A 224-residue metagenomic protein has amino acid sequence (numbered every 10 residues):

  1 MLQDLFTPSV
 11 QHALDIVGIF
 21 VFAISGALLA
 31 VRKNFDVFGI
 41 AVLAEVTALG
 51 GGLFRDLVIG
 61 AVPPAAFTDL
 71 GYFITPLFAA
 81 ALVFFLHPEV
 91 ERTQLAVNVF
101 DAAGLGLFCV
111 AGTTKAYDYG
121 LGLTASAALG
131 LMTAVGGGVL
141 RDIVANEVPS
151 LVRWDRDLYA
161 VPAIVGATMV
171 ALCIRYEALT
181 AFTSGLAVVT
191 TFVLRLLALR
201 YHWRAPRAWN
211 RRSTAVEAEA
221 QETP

Functional and structural regions predicted by a protein language model:
M1-T7, W203-P224: Intrinsically disordered, low-complexity non-transmembrane regions of multi-pass membrane transporters
M1-V10, L57-F67, A111-S126, A171-T183: Helix-coil boundary and interhelical linker segments in multi-pass alpha-helical membrane proteins
T7-I19, P64-F78, G122-V135: Structural signature of hydrophobic alpha-helical transmembrane segments
H12-S25, L43-V46, V165-G166: The first (N-terminal) embedded transmembrane alpha-helix
A23-K33, D56, A81-Q94, V139-L151 (+1 more regions): C-terminal ends of transmembrane helices
F38-V46, T68-I74, Q94-L105, L129 (+2 more regions): Cytoplasmic-side transmembrane-helix entry/capping segments in multi-pass membrane proteins
V42-V46, L53-I59, A128, M132 (+2 more regions): Short, structured motif recognition centered on aromatic/hydrophobic residues
A44-G52, D101-T114, M132, D157-A171 (+1 more regions): Small-residue-rich segments of transmembrane alpha-helices in multi-pass membrane proteins, especially helix faces
